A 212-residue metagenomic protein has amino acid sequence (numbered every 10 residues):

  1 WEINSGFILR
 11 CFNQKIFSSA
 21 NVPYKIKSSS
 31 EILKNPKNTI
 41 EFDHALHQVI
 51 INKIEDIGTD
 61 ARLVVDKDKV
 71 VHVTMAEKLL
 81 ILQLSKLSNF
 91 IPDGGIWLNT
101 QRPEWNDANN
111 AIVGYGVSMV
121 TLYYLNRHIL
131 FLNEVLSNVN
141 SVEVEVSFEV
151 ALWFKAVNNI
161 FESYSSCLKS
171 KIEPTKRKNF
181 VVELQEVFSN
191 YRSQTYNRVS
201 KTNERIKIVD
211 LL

Functional and structural regions predicted by a protein language model:
W1-L212: Acidic, mature catalytic/reactive cores of soluble proteins
